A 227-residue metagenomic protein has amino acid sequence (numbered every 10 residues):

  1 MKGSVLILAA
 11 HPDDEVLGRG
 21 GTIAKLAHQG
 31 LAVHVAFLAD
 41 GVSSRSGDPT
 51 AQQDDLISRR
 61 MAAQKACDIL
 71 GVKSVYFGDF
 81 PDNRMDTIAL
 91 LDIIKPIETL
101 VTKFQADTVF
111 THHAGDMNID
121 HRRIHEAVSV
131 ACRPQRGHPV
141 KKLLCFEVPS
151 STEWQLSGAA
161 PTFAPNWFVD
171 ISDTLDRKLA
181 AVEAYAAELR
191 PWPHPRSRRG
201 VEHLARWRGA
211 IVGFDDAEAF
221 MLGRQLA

Functional and structural regions predicted by a protein language model:
M1-L8, K25, Q29, T50-D54 (+3 more regions): Metal-dependent de-N-acetylase/amidase catalytic core
I7-V16: Short, glycine-rich nucleotide/cofactor-binding loops
A10, L38-D40, V148: Cofactor-binding loop segments of dinucleotide-utilizing enzymes, especially the Rossmann-like FAD- and NAD(P)+-binding
V16-L17, I119: Short N-terminal helix/helix-N-cap motif within the alpha/beta-hydrolase-1
L17-G18, S58, D92: Short, conserved clusters of charged catalytic residues that mark active-site and nucleotide-handling motifs
G18-G41: Histidine-anchored nucleotide/phosphate-binding helix
V33, A39-K73: Short, surface-exposed acidic-centric catalytic microdomains
L38, F77-P81: Short glycine-rich catalytic loops that host catalytic nucleophiles or stabilize transition states across multiple
